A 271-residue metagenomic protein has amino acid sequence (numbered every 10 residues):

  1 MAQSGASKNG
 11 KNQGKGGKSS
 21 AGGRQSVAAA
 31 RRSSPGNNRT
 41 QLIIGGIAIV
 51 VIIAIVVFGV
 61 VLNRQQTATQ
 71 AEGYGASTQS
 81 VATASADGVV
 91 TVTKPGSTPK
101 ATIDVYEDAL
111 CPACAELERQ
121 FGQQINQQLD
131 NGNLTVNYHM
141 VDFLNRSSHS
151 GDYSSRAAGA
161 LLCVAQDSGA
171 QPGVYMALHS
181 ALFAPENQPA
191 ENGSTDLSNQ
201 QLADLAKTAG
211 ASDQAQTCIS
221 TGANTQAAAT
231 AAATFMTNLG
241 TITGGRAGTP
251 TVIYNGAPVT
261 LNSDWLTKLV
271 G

Functional and structural regions predicted by a protein language model:
A2-T69, A203-G271: C-terminal cap of thioredoxin/glutaredoxin-like
I43-G46, V61-N63, P112-A115, R119-Q123: N-terminal carbohydrate-binding/catalytic regions of secreted carbohydrate-active enzymes
V61-D87: N-terminal hydrophobic targeting segments that direct proteins to the cell envelope
A84-A101, I242: A short beta-strand-turn-helix
S97-E118, V136, M140: Short active-site neighborhood of thiol/selenol oxidoreductases, capturing the structured segment around
T98, D130-N131, A170, G244-R246: Extracellular/periplasmic catalytic domains that process cell-envelope and extracellular macromolecules
A115-D196: Structural alpha/beta surface segment adjacent to cysteine/selenocysteine redox centers across thiol/disulfide enzymes
S198-Q200: Mid-domain, small-residue-enriched loop/turn segments at the edges of structured enzyme/sensor domains
